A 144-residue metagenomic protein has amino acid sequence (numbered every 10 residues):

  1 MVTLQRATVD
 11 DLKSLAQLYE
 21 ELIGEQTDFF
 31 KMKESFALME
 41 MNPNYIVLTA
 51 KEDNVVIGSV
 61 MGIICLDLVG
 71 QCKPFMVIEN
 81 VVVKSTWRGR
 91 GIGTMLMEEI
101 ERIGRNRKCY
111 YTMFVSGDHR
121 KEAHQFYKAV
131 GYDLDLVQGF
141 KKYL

Functional and structural regions predicted by a protein language model:
V2, N54-S59, M76: Glycine-rich phosphate/pyrophosphate-binding loop shared by adenosine-nucleotide-utilizing enzymes
V2-L15: A short beta-loop-alpha structural element at the N-terminal edge of CoA-dependent acyl/N-acetyltransferase catalytic
A16-L38: Conserved GNAT-fold acetyl-CoA-binding loop/helix
M39-T49, V77: A short helix-loop-beta-strand connector motif used in the catalytic cores of GNAT acetyltransferases and, in some
T49, V55-I64, V82: Conserved beta-strand in the GNAT
V83, G89-R102, A129: Conserved acetyl-CoA-binding loop-helix of GNAT-fold acetyltransferases
T94, N106, D118-L136, K142: Conserved active-site alpha-helix within GNAT-family acetyltransferase domains
M97, G104-S116: Conserved GNAT acetyl-CoA-binding A-motif
